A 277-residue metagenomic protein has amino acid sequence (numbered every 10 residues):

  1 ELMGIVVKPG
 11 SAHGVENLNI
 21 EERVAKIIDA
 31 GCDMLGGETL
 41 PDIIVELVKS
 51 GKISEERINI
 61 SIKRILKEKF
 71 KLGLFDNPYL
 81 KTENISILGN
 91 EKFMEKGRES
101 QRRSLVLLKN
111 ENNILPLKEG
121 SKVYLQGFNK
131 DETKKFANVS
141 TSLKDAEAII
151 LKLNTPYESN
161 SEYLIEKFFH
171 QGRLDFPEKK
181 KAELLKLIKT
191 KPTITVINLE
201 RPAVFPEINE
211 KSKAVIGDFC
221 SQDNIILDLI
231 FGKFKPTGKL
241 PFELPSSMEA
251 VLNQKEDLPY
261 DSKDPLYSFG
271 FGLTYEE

Functional and structural regions predicted by a protein language model:
L2-I20, P41-E55, K67, E95-E277: C-terminal non-catalytic regions of proteins with extracellular/luminal or membrane-system context
R23, I28-L35, P41: Mobile "lid/hinge" segments at catalytic clefts and subdomain interfaces of large enzymes
K26, L47, S86-N90, F169: A short, mixed-charge helix-start or loop-turn motif at secondary-structure junctions
I28, K49, F70: Short polybasic/polar patches that bind polyanions
I53-F70, F75-K81: Terminal amphipathic helices with adjacent charged low-complexity linkers/tails
N59, K63, E91-R98: An alpha-helix initiation/capping motif
L74-K96: Long, charged amphipathic helices and adjacent flexible linkers at domain junctions
